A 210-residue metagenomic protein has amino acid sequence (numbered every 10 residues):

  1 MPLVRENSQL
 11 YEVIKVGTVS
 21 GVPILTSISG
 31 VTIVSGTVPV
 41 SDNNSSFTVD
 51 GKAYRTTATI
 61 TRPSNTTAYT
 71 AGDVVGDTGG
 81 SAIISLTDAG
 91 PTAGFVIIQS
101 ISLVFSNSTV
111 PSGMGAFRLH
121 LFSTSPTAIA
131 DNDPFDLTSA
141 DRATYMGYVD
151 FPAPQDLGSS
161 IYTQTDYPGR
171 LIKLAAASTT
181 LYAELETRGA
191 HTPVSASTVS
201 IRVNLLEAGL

Functional and structural regions predicted by a protein language model:
M1-T92, S102-T109, A183-E186, T192-L210: Extended, low-complexity segments enriched in Ser/Thr/Gly and acidic residues that occur primarily in surface-exposed
P91-S100, M114: Extended extracellular/luminal ectodomain segments enriched in beta-structured repeat modules
S108, S125-I129: Acidic glycine-/aspartate-rich tracts in secreted/extracellular proteins
S108-A116: Short acidic, Gly/Pro-enriched loop/turn segments at secondary-structure junctions
M114, S178-T180: Extracellular Ig-like/FN3 beta-sandwich strand-entry sites
A116-F122: Beta-strand signatures of extracellular beta-sandwich domains
D136-K173: Extended, solvent-exposed segments with strong compositional bias
